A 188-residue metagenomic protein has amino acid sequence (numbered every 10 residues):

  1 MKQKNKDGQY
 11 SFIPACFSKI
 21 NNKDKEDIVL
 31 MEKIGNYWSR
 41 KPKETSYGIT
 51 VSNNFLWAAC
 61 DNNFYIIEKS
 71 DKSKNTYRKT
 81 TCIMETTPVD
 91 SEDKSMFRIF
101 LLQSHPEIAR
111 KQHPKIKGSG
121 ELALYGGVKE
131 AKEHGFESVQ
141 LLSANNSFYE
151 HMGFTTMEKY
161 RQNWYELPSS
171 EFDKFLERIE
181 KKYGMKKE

Functional and structural regions predicted by a protein language model:
M1-P114, L122, K129-Q140, S147 (+1 more regions): Non-catalytic substrate-recognition and accessory regions of acyl/acetyltransferase enzymes
